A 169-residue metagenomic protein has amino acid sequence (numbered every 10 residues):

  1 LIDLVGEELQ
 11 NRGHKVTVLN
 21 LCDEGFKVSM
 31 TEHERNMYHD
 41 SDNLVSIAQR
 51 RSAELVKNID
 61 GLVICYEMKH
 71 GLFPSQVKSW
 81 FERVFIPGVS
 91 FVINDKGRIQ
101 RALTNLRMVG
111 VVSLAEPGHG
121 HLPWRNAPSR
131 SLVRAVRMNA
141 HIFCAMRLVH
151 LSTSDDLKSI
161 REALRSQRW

Functional and structural regions predicted by a protein language model:
L1-V89, K158-W169: N-terminal beta1-alpha1-beta2 submodule of the flavodoxin-like/Rossmannoid cofactor-binding fold
H14, R107, C144-M146: A structural micro-motif
T17-L19, V63, G110-V112, R147-L151: Hydrophobic/aromatic beta-strand patches that form the interior of the parallel beta-sheet core in alpha/beta enzyme
N20, T31, P117-G118, L151-S152: Short, solvent-exposed coil/turn linker segments
R35, L106-M108, H150-T153: Intrinsically disordered, low-complexity segments used for protein-protein interactions
M68-H70, E116-H119, T153-D155: Short histidine/acidic/glycine/proline-rich micro-motifs that form metal- and phosphate-coordinating active-site loops
I93-A140: Short, glycine-/small-residue-rich phosphate/pyrophosphate-handling segment
L122-P123, A127-W169: Glycine-rich phosphate/pyrophosphate-binding loop and the adjoining helix
